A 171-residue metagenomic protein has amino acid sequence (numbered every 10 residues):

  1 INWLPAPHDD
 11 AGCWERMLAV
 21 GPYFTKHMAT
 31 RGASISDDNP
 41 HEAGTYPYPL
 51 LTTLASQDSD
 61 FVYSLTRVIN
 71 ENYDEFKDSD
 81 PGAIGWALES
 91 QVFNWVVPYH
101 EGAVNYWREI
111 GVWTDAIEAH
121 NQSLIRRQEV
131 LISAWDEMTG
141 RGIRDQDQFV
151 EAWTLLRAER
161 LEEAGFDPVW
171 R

Functional and structural regions predicted by a protein language model:
I1-F61: Pocket-lining segment of extracytoplasmic ligand-binding domains
N2-W3, C13-R16, D60-V62, N70-R171: An extracytoplasmic/periplasmic, membrane-proximal ligand-sensing/linker region
L65: A contiguous loop/helix-start segment that scaffolds small-molecule binding in enzyme catalytic cores
